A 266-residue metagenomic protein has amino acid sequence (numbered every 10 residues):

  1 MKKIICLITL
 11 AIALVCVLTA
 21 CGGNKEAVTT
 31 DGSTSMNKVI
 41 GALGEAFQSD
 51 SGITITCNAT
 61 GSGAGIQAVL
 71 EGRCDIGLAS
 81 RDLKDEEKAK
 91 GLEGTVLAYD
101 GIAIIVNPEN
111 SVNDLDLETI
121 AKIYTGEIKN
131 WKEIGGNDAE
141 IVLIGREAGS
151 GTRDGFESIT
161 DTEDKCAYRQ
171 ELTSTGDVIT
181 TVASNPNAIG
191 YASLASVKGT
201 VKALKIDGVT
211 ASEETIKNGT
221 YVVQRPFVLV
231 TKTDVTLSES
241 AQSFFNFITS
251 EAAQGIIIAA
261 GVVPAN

Functional and structural regions predicted by a protein language model:
M1-L7: Positively charged n-region of N-terminal signal peptides that target proteins for export
L7-I8, Q67: A general, composition-driven signal for non-globular sequence regions
A11-I12: Repetitive helical segments and hydrophobic/amphipathic motifs
C16-A20: C-terminal motif of bacterial Sec signal peptides marking the signal peptidase cleavage site
G22-N266: Exported/periplasmic ABC-transporter solute-binding proteins
